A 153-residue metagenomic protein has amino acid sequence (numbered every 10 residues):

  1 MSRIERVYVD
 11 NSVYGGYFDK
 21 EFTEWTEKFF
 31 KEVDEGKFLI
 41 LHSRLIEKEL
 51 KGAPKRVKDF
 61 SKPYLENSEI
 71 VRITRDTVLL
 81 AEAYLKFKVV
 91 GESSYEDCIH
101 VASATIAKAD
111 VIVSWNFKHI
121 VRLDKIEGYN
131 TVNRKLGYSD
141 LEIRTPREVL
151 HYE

Functional and structural regions predicted by a protein language model:
M1-H42, E49-K62, S68, K86-G91 (+2 more regions): Short, well-structured N-terminal submotif of metal-dependent ribonuclease cores
M1-I4, K20, K28, E47-K48 (+1 more regions): Acidic, PIN/NYN-like endoribonuclease modules and their adjacent C-terminal/linker elements
V33-D34, D97-C98, S139-D140: Short, charged/polar low-complexity linear motifs in solvent-exposed/disordered segments
L41, V71, E142-R144: General small-molecule cofactor/ligand-binding pocket signal
R44, T74, R147: Residues at the C-termini of beta-strands that transition into short coil/loop
I70-G128, L150: Active-site neighborhoods of divalent-metal-dependent phosphate/nucleic-acid chemistry enzymes
